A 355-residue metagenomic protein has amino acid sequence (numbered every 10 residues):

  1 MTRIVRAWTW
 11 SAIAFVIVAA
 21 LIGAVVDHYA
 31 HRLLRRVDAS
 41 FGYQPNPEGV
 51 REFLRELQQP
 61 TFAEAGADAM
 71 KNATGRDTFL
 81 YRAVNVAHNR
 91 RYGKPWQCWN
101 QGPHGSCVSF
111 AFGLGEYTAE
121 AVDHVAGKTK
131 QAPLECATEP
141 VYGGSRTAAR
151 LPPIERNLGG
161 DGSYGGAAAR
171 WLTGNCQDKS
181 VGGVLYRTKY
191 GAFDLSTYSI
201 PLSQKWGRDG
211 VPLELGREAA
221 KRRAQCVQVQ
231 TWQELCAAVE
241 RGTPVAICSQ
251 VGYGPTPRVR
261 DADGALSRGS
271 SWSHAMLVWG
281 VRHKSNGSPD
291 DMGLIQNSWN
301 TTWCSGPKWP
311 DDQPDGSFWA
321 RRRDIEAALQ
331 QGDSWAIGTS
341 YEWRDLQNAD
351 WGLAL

Functional and structural regions predicted by a protein language model:
I4, W8-F15, G23-Q131, N157-Q177 (+1 more regions): Structured alpha-helical subdomains that flank or immediately precede key functional sites
L33-A39, V108-S109, G113-Y117, T147-Q296 (+1 more regions): Predominantly the structural core of cysteine protease catalytic domains
G127-I154: Acidic helix-start/capping segments at beta-turn-to-alpha-helix junctions
